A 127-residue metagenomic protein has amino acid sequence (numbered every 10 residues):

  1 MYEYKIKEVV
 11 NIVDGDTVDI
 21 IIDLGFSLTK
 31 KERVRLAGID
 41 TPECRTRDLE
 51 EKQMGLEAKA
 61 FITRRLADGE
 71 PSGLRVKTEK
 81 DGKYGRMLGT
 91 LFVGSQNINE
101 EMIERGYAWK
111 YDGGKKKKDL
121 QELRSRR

Functional and structural regions predicted by a protein language model:
M1-R127: Small beta-barrel nucleic-acid-binding modules, primarily SNase/OB-fold domains and secondarily Tudor-like barrels
